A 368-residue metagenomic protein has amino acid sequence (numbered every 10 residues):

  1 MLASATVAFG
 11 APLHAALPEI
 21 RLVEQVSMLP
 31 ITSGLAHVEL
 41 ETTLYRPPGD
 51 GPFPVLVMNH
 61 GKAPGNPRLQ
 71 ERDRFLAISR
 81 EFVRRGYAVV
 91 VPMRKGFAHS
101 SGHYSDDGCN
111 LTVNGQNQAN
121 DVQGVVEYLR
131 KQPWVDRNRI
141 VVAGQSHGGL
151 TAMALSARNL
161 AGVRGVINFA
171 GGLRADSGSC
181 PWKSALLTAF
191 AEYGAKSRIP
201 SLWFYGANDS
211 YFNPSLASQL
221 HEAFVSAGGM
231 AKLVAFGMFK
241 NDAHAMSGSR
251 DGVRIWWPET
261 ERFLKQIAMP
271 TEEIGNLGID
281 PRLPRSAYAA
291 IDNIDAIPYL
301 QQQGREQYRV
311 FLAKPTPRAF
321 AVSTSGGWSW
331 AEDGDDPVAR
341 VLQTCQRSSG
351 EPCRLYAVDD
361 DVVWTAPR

Functional and structural regions predicted by a protein language model:
L13-D50: N-terminal cap/lid segment of alpha/beta-hydrolase-fold proteins
P52-G61: Short beta-strand element of the alpha/beta-hydrolase
A63-F75, E81, V91-N117: Cap/lid segment of the alpha/beta-hydrolase catalytic domain
N110-Q132: Alpha/beta-hydrolase active-site loop
W134-S146: Alpha/beta-hydrolase fold nucleophile elbow
G165, G171-A227, K232: The feature captures the conserved acid-bearing segment of alpha/beta-hydrolase catalytic domains
A227-L283: C-terminal catalytic histidine-bearing segment of alpha/beta-hydrolase fold enzymes
G237, T271-R368: Secreted/extracellular ectodomain signature
